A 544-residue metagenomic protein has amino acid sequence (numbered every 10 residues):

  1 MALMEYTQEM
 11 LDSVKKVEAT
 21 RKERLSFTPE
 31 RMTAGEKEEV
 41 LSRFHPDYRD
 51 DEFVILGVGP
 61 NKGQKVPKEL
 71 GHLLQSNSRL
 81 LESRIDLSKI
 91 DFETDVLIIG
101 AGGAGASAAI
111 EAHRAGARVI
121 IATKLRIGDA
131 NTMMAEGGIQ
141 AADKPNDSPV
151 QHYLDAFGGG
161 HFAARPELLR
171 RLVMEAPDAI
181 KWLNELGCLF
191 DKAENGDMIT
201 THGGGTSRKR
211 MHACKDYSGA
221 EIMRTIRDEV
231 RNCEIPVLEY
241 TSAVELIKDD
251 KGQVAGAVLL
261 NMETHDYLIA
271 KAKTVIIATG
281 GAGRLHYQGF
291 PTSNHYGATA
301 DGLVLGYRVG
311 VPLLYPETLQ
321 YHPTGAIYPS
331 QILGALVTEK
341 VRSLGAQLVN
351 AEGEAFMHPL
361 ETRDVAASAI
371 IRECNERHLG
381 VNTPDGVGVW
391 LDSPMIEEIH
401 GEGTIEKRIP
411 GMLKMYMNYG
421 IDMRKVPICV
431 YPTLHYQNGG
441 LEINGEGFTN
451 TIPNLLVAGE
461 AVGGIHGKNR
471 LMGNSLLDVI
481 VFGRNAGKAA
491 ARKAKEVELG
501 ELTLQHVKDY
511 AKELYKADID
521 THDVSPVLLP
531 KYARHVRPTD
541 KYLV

Functional and structural regions predicted by a protein language model:
M1-A19, L305, V311-D422, A489-K495: An anion/pyrophosphate-binding glycine-rich loop and adjacent beta-alpha core in soluble alpha-beta enzymes
M1-D95: Extreme N-terminal leader/targeting segments of oxidoreductases
M1-E5, S78-R79, R84-D95, G103 (+11 more regions): Glycine- and aromatic-enriched mobile tails/lids
Y48-P67, H72-L73, N77, E185-D266 (+5 more regions): Conserved redox-cofactor binding core of oxidoreductases
V54-L73, V244-L260, R408-V462: A glycine-rich dinucleotide-binding beta-alpha-beta segment and adjacent secondary-structure elements that constitute
V96-I99, I269-G280, L456-V457: Short hydrophobic core segments
A141-L172: Glycine-rich active-site loop/strand segments that organize a redox cofactor
T274-Q331, A335, G473-A489: Glycine-rich loop(s) and the adjacent beta-strand/alpha-helix scaffold that form part
